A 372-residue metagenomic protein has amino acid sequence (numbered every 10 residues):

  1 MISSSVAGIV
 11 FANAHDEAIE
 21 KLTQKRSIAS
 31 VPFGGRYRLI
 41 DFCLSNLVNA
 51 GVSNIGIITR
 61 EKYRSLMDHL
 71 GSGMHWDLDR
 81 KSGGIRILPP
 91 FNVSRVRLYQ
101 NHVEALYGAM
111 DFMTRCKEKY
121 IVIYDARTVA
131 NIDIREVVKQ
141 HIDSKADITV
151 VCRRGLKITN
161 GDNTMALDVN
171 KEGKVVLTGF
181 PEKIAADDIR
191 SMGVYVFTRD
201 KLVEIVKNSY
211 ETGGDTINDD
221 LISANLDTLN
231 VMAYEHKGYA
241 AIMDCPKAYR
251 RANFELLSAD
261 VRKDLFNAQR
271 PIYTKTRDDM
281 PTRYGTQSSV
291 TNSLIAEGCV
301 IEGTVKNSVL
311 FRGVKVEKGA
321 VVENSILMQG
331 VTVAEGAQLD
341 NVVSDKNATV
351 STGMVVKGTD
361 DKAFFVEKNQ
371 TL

Functional and structural regions predicted by a protein language model:
M1-A12, D200, N208-L372: Left-handed beta-helix
M1-F254, V366: Unchanged
